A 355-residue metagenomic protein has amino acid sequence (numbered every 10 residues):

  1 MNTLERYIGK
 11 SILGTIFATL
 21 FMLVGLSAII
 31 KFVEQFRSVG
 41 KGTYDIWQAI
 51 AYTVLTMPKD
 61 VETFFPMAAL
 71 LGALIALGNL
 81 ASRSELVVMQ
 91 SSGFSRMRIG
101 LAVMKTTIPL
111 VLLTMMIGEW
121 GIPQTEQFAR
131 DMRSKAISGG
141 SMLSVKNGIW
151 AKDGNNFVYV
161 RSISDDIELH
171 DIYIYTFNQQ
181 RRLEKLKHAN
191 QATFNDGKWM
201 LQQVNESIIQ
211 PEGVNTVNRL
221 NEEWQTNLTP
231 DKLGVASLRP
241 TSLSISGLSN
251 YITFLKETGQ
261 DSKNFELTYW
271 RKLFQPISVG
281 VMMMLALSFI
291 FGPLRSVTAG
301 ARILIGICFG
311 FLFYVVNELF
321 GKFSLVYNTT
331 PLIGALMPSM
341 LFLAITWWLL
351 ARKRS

Functional and structural regions predicted by a protein language model:
M1-K152, E212, T216, T226 (+1 more regions): Transmembrane alpha-helices
S138-I209: USP/UBP deubiquitinase core
